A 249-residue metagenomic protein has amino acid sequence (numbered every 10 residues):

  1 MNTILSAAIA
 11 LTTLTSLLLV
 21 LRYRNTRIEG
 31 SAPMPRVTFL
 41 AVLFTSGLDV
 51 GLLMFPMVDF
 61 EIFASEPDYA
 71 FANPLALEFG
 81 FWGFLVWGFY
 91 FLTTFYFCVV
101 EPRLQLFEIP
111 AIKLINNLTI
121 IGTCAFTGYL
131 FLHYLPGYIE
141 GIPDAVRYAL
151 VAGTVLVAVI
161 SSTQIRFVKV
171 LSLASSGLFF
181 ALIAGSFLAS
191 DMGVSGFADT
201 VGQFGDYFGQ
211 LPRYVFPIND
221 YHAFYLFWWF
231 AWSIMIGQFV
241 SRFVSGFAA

Functional and structural regions predicted by a protein language model:
M1, L17-A32, N73-A76, T94-I109 (+3 more regions): Membrane-water interface regions at transmembrane-helix termini and the short interhelical loops of multi-pass membrane
M1-Y69: N-terminal alpha-helical transmembrane segments of multi-pass membrane transport and channel/translocase proteins
N2-S6, E29-T45, K113-N117, V168-F180 (+1 more regions): Alpha-helical transmembrane segments and their helix-start/interface "positive-inside/aromatic belt" motifs in integral
L5-L14, E78, G83-T94, I112-I121 (+2 more regions): Transmembrane alpha-helical segments of multi-pass small-molecule transport proteins
A8, F44-V50, N116-T127, L150-S162 (+3 more regions): Selective recognition of specific alpha-helical transmembrane segments in multi-pass small-molecule
T12-R24, G51, T123-E140, V146-R147 (+1 more regions): Hydrophobic alpha-helical segments and their helix-loop junctions in multi-pass secondary transporters
D49-Y69, G83-L104, P110-E140: Hydrophobic transmembrane alpha-helices that form the core helical bundles of multi-pass secondary transporters
N219-A249: A conserved active-site cap/scaffold subdomain adjacent to cofactor or substrate pockets
